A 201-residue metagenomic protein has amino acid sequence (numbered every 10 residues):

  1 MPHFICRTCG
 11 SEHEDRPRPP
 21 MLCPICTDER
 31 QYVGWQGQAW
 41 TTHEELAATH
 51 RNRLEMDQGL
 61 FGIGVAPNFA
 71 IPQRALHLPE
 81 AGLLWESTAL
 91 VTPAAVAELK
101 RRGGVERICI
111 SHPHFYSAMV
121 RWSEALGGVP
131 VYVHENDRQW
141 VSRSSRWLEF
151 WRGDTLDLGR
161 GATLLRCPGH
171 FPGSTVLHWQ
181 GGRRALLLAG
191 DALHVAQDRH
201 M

Functional and structural regions predicted by a protein language model:
M1-M21, D28-Y32, A81-V91, V129 (+3 more regions): Metallo-beta-lactamase
P2-N68: N-terminal juxtadomain amphipathic helix that follows a signal peptide/anchor or precedes a small N-terminal auxiliary
E45-G59, V120-P172: Metallo-beta-lactamase
L60, Q73-A75, P172-V176: Short hydrophobic/aromatic beta-strand or adjacent loop that forms the aromatic wall/cage of a ligand/substrate-binding
L60-P67, L76, E80-L90, S145: Glycine-rich phosphate-binding "P-loop"
N68-P72, P168-F171: A short catalytic or substrate-binding loop motif that flags glycine-/basic-rich loops and adjacent residues that bind
F69, Q73, E135-D154, G182 (+1 more regions): Active-site-proximal loop/helix segment associated with metal-binding centers of metalloenzymes
L84, V91-V133: Active-site metal-binding motif and surrounding structural segment of the metallo-beta-lactamase
